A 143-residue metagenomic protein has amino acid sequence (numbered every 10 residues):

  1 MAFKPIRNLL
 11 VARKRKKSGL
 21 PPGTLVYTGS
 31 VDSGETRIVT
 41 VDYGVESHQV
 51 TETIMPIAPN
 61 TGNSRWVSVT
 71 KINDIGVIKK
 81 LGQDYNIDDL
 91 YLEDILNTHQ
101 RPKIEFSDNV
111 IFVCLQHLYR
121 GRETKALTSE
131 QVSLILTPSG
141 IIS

Functional and structural regions predicted by a protein language model:
M1-S143: Peripheral, non-transmembrane regulatory/ligand-interaction domains of membrane transport proteins
